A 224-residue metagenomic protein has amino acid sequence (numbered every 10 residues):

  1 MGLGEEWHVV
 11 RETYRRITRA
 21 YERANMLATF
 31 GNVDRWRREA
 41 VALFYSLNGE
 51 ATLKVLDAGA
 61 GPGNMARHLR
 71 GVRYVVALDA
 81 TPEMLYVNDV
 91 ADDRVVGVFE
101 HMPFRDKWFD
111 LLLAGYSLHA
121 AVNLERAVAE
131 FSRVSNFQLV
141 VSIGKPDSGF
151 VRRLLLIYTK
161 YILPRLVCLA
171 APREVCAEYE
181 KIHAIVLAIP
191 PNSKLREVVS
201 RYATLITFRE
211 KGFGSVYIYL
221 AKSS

Functional and structural regions predicted by a protein language model:
M1-L47, N64-M65, M84, E174-H183: Conserved class I S-adenosyl-L-methionine
H8, K145-V198: C-terminal alpha-helical "lid/dimerization" subdomain adjacent to the S-adenosyl-L-methionine
L56-H101: Class I SAM-dependent methyltransferase SAM/SAH-binding core
E100-L111: A short acidic, Gly/Pro-enriched loop at the edge of an enzyme's catalytic core that lines a small-molecule cofactor
L111-N123: A short SAM/SAH-binding and catalytic strip from SAM-dependent methyltransferases
E125-F137: A short glycine-rich, Lys/Arg-flanked "PGG" loop and its adjoining helix->strand segment in the class I
S135-D147: Conserved beta-strand signature within the Rossmann-like core of class I S-adenosyl-L-methionine
T204-F213: Conserved S-adenosyl-L-methionine
